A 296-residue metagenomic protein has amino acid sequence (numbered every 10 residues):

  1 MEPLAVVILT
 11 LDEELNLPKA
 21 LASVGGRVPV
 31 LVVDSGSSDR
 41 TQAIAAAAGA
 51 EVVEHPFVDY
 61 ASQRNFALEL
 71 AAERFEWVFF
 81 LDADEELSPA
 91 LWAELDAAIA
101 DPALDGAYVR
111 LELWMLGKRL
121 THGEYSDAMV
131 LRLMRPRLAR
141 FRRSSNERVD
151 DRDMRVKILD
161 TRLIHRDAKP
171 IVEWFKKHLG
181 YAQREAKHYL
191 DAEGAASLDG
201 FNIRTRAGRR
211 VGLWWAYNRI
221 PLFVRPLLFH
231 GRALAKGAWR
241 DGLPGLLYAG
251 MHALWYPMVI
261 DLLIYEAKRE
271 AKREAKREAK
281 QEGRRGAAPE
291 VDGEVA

Functional and structural regions predicted by a protein language model:
P3-A5: Cell-envelope/extracellular polymer assembly enzymes that use nucleotide-activated donors
V7-G26: Short, well-formed alpha-helical segments that are part of the catalytic scaffolds of diverse glycosyltransferases
I8-L9, V28-S37, V53, A83: Short beta-strand/loop segment that forms part of the nucleotide-sugar
L17-P18, D39-A48, A90: Acidic helix N-cap motif at the loop->helix transition within catalytic regions of sugar-transfer enzymes
S23, D34-I44, D82: A conserved acidic beta->alpha catalytic loop
F57, L81-L87, L91: Acidic metal-phosphate-binding loop of nucleotide-sugar-dependent transferases
S62-L68, S88-A267, G286, A296: Catalytic-site signature of metal-activated, phosphate-bearing donor transferases, centered on the GT-A/GT-A-like
N65-W77: Active-site nucleotide-sugar/metal-binding loop of Leloir-type enzymes
